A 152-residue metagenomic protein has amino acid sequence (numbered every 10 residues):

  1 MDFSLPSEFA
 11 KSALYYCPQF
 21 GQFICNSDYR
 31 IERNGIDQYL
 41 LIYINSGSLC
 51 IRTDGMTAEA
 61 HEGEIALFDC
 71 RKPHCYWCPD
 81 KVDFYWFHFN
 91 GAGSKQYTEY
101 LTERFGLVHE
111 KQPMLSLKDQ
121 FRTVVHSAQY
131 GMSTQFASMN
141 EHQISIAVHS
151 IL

Functional and structural regions predicted by a protein language model:
M1-H61, K72, C78, K95 (+1 more regions): Generic protein-terminus/edge-of-domain signal
L40-Y43, I65-F68, D80-Y97: A short hydrophobic beta-strand segment most commonly corresponding to one strand of the jelly-roll/cupin
S48-R52, E59-G63, D83-Y85, P113-K118 (+1 more regions): Solvent-exposed, well-ordered amphipathic alpha-helical segments that flank/support binding or catalytic loops
L49-D54, K72-H74, V82, Y97-E99 (+1 more regions): Short C-terminal domain-edge/linker segments immediately following a structured domain
E99-L152: Amphipathic alpha-helical segments enriched in hydrophobic/aromatic residues interleaved with Lys/Arg
